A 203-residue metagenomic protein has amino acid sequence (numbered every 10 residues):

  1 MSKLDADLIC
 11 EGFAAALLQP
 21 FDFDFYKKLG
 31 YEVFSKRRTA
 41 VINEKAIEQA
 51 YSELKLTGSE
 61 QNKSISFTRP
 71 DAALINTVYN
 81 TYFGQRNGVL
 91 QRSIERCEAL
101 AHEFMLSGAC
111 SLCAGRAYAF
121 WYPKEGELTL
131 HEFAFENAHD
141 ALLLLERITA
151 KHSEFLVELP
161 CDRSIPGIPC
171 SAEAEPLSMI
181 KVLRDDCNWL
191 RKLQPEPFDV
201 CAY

Functional and structural regions predicted by a protein language model:
D5-F21, A150-D162: Conserved GNAT acetyl-CoA-binding A-motif
L18-Q19, A72, E196: Short linear sequence motifs
D24: Cytosolic ligand/metal-binding cores
G30-E53, Y122-G126, H131-Y203: Active-site/acyl-donor-binding loops of N-acyltransferases
E32-H139, L144: Amide-forming acyltransferase catalytic core, primarily the GNAT-like/NAT-type and related acyltransferase folds
